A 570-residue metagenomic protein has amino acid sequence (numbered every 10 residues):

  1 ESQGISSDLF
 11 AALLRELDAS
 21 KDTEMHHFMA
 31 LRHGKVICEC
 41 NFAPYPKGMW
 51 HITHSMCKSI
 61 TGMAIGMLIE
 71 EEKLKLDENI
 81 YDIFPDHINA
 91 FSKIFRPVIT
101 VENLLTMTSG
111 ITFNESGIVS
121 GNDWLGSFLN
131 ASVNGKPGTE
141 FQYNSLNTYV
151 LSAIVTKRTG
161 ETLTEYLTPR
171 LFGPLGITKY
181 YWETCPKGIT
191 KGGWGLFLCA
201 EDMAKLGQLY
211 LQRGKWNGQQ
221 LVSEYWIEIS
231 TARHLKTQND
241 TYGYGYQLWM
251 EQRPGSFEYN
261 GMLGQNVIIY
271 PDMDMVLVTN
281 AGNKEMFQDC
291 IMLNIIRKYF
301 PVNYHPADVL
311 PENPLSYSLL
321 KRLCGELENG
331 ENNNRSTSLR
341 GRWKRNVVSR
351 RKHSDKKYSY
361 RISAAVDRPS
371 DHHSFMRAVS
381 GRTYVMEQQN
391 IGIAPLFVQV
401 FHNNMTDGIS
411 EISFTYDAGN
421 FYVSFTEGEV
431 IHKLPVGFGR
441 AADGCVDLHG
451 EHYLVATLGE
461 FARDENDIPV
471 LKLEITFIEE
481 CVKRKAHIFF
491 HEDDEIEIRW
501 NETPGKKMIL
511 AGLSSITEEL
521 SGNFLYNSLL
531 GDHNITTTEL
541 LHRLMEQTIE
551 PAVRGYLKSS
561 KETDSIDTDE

Functional and structural regions predicted by a protein language model:
F10-Y45, D274-V278: A short, well-structured edge-of-sheet supersecondary motif
D22-M25, M49, M262-L263: Short, small/polar residue-rich loop motifs at catalytic or cofactor-binding pockets
G34, H51-D77, L104, L151-V155 (+1 more regions): Active-site SXXK
E71-S109, N130, T159-W194, L198: Active-site helix/loop module of the DD-peptidase/beta-lactamase fold, centered on the serine-lysine SxxK catalytic
N147-I154, G192-K215, Q265-G282: Active-site-proximal alpha-helical segments within enzyme catalytic domains
I227-T279: Active-site Gly/Thr loop motif
G261-K357: Structured C-terminal helix/loop/strand segments within mature extracytoplasmic catalytic/sensor domains
L315-E570: Peripheral terminal and inter-domain segments
